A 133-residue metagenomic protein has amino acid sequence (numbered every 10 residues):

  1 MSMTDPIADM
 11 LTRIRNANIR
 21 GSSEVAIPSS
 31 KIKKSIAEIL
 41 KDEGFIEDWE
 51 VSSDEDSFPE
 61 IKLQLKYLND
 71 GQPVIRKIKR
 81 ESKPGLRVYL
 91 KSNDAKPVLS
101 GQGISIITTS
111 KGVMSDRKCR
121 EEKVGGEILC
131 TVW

Functional and structural regions predicted by a protein language model:
M1-W133: Core subunits and conserved enzymes of cellular information-processing and envelope-translocation systems across
